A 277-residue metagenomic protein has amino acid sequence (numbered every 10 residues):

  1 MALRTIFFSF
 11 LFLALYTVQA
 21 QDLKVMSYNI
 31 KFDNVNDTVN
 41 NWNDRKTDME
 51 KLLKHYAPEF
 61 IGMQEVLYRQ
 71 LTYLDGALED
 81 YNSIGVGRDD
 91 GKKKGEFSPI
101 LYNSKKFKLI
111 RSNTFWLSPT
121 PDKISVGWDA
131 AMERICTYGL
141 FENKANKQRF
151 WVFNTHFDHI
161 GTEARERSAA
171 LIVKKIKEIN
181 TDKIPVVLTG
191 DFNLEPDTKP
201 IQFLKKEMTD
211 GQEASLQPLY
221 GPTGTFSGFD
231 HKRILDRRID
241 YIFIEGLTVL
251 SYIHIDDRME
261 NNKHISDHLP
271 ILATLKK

Functional and structural regions predicted by a protein language model:
A2-L3, T17-A77, R88-E96, A170 (+2 more regions): N-terminal, active-site-proximal structural segment of metallo-dependent hydrolase catalytic domains
T5-L15: Sec-dependent N-terminal signal peptides
K24-I30, M49-L74, L101, G139 (+5 more regions): Active-site beta-strand/loop signature of hydrolases that rely on acidic residues for catalysis
S27-T47, K93, L117-A131, D158 (+2 more regions): Acidic/histidine-rich helix-loop elements that form or flank divalent-metal/phosphate-binding sites at the catalytic
I30-D33, L67-Q70, R88-K92, K106-F107 (+6 more regions): Solvent-exposed loop/turn segments at secondary-structure junctions within structured extracellular/periplasmic domains
F60-F150, H254-I255: Structured beta-strand-rich core segments of catalytic domains in phosphoester-bond hydrolases
K106, E163, R167, K174-V186 (+1 more regions): Metal-dependent phosphoester-hydrolase catalytic domains
A131-I135, K144-E166, I179: Metal-dependent phosphoester/phosphodiester hydrolase catalytic core
